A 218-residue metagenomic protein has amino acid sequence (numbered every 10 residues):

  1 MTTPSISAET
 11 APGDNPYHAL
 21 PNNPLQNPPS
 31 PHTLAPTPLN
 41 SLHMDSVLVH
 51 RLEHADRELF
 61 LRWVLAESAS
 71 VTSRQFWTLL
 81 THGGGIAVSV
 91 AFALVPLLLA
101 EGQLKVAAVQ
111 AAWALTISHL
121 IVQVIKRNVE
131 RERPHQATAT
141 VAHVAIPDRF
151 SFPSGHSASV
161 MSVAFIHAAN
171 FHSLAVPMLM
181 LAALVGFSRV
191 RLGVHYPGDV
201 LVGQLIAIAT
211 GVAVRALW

Functional and structural regions predicted by a protein language model:
T2-A91, V106, V122-P147: N-terminal transmembrane-helix/juxtamembrane module of multi-pass inner/ER membrane proteins
S70-S73, G102-A107, H135, F171-P177 (+1 more regions): Membrane-helix interface segments
H82, L115-T116, P153, Y196: Hydrophobic transmembrane-helix microenvironments that flank and shape a buried ionizable site
G83, A87, A108-A112, L174-M180 (+1 more regions): Alpha-helical transmembrane segments
A93-I121: Interfacial segments of alpha-helical transmembrane regions
L97, V122-K126, E130, A168 (+1 more regions): Membrane-water interface at transmembrane helix exits
A112-K126, V176-F187: Small-polar-interrupted transmembrane alpha-helices in polytopic inner-membrane proteins
T138-W218: Membrane-embedded catalytic cores of phosphoryl/pyrophosphoryl-handling enzymes
